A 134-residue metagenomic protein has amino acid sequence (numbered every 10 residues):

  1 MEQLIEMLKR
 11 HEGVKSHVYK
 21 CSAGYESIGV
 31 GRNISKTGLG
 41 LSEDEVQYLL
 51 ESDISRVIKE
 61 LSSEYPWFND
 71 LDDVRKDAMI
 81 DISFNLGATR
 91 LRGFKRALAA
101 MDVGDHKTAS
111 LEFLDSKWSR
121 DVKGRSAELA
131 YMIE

Functional and structural regions predicted by a protein language model:
M1-H17, A23-G24, R32-K36, L41-S62 (+1 more regions): Long, amphipathic alpha-helical surface segments
S22-Y25, K76: A structure-centric signal for secondary-structure junctions around beta-strands
R56-S83, G87-L91: Active-site nucleophile-His-acid catalytic modules used for acyl/amide transfer and hydrolysis across diverse enzymes
